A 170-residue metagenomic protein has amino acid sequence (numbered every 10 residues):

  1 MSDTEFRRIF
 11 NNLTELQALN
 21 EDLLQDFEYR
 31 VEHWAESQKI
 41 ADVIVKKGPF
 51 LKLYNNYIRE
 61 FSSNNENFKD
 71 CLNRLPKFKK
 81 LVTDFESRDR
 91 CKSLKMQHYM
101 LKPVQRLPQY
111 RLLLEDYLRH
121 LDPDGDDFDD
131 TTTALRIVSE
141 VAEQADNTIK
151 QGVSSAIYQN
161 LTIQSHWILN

Functional and structural regions predicted by a protein language model:
M1-L169: An all-alpha helical bundle fold corresponding to the catalytic cores of small-GTPase guanine nucleotide exchange
